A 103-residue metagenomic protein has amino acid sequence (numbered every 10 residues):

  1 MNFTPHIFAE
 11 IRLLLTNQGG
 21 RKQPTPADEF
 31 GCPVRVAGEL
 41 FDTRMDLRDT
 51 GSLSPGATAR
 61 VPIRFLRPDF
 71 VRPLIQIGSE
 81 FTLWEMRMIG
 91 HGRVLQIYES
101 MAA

Functional and structural regions predicted by a protein language model:
M1-A103: C-terminal effector/interaction modules appended to NTPase cores
